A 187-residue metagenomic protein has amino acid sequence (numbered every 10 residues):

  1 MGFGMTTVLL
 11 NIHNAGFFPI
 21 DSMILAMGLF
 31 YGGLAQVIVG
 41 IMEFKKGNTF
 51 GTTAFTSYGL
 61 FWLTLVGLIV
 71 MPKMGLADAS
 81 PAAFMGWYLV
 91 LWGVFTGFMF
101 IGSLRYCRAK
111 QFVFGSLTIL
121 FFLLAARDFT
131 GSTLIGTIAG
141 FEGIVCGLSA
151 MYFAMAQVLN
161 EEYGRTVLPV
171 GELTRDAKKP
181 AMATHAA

Functional and structural regions predicted by a protein language model:
M1-V39, E43, T174, K179 (+1 more regions): N-terminal topogenic module of multi-pass integral membrane proteins
G2-V8, A26-I38, T52-G67, W87-F98: Core segments of alpha-helical transmembrane spans in multipass integral membrane proteins
N11-A15, V39-K45, G51-A54, L124-R127 (+2 more regions): A structural feature that tracks compact, well-ordered secondary-structure segments with a strong bias toward
H13, I38-K45, T64-D78, F95-G102: Membrane-helix exit/interface motif
I20-G33, A79-W92, V113-F114, G140-I144: Structural signature of hydrophobic alpha-helical transmembrane segments
V39, R105, T133, A139-G143 (+1 more regions): Charged, alpha-helix-forming regions
M42-F50, I101-F112: Membrane-helix interface "capping/anchor" motifs
W87-I101, R108-A156: Alpha-helical membrane segments in multi-pass integral membrane proteins
